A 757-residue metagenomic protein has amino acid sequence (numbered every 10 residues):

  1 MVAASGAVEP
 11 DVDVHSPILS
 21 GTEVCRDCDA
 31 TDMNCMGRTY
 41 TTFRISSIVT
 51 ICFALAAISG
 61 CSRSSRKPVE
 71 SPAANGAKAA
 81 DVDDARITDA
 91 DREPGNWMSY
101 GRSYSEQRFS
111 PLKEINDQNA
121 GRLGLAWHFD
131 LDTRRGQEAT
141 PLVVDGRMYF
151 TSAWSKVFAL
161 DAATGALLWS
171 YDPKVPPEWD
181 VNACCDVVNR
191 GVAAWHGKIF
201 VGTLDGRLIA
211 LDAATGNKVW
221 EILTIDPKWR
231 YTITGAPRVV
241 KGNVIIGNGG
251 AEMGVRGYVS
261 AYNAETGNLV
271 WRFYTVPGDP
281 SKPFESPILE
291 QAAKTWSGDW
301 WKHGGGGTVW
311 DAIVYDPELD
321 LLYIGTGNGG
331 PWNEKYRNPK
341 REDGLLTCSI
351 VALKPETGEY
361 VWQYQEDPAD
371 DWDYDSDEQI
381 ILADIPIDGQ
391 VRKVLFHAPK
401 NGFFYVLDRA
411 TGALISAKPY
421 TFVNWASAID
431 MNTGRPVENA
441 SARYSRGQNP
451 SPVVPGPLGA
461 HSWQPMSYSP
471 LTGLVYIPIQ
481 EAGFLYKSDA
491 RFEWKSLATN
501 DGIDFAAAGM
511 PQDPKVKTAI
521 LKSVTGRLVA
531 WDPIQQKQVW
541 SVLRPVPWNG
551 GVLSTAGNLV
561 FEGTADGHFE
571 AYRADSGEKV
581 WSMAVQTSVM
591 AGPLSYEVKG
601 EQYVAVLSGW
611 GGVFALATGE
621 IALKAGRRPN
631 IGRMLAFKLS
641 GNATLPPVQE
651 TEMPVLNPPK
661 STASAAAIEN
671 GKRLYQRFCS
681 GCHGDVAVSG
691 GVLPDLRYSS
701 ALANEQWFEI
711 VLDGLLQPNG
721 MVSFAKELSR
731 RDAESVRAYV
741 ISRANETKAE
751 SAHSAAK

Functional and structural regions predicted by a protein language model:
E70-L125, P280-L289, A440-S441, V516-T518 (+2 more regions): Blade/loop signatures of beta-propeller domains
N75, D81-A85, Q649-L674, E750-K757: Electrostatic cytochrome c docking/interface patches
W97-G101, G136-K156, V181-R207, T232-R256 (+9 more regions): Repeat-blade elements of multi-bladed beta-propeller folds
F129-T140, S170-A193, E221-A236, Y274-A312 (+8 more regions): Extracytoplasmic beta-rich repeat domains
G202, A667, A725-A756: C-terminal capping alpha-helices of c-type cytochrome domains
I246-G257, S297, I324-G344, P450 (+2 more regions): Short, conserved, GDST-rich strand-edge loop motifs in beta-rich repeat architectures
L645-A667, S680-S699: His/Cys-centered metal/cofactor-coordination and adjacent catalytic loops
K672, G684-Q717, V722-F724: Gly/Gly-Pro-rich "capping" loops immediately C-terminal to redox-active cysteine motifs in periplasmic/lumenal
